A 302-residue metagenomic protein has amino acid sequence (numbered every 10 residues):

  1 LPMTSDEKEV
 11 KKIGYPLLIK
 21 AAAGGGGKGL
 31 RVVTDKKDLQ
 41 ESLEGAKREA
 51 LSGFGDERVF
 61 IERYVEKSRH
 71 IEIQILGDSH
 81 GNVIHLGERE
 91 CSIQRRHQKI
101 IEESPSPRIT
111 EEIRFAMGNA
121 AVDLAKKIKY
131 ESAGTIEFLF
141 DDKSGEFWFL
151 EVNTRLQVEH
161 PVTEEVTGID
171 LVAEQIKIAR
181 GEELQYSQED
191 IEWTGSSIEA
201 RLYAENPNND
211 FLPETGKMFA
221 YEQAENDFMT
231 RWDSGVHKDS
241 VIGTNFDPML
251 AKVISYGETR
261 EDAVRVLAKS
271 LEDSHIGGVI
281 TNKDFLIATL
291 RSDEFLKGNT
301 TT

Functional and structural regions predicted by a protein language model:
L1-I136, F140-Q157: N-terminal beta-alpha lobe that positions the nucleotide/phosphoryl donor in ATP/NTP-coupled carboxylate activation
A121, P161-T302: Catalytic cores of soluble metabolic enzymes centered on carboxylation/carboxyl-transfer
